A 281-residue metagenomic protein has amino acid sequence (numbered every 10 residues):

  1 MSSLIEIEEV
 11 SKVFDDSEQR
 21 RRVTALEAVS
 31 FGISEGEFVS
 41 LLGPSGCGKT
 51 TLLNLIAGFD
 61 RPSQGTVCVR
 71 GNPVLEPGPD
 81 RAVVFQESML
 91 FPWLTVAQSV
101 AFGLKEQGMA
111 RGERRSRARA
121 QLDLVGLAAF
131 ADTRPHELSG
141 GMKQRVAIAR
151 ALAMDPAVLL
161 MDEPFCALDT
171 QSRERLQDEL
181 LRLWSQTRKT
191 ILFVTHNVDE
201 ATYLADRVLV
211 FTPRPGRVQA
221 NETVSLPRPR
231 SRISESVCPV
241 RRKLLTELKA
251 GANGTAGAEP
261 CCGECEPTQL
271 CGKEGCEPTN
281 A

Functional and structural regions predicted by a protein language model:
L42-P44: The feature captures the beta-strand-to-loop junction immediately N-terminal to the Walker
A57: Helix-to-loop junction immediately C-terminal to a conserved catalytic motif
G65-P77: Conserved ABC transporter NBD signature motif
L94-F102: Short coil-to-helix segment of the ABC ATPase nucleotide-binding domain corresponding to the Q-loop/switch region
K105, G112-F130, R182: Conserved ABC ATPase "signature" region
T133-H136, M154: Conserved signature/switch motifs of ABC ATPase nucleotide-binding domains
I148: Hydrophobic anchor residue at the start of the ABC signature
L159-D162: Catalytic Walker B motif of ABC-type/P-loop ATPase nucleotide-binding domains
